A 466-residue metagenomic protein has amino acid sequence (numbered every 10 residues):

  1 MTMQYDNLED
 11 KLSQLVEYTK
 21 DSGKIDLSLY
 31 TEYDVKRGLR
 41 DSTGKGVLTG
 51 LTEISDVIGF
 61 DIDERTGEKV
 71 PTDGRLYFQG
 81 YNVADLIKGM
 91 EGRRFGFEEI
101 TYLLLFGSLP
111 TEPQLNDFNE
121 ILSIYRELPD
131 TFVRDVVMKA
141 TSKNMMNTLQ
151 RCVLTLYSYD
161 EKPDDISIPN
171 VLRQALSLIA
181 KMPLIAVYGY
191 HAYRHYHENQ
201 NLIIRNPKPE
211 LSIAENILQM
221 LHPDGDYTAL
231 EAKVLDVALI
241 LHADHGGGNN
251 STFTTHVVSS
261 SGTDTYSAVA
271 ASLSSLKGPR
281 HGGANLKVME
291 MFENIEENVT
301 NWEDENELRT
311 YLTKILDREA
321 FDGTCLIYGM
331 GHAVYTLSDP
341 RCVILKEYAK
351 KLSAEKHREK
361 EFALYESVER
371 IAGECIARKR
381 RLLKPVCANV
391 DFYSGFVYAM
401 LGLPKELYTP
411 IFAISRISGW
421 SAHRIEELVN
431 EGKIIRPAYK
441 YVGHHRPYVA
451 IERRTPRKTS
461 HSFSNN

Functional and structural regions predicted by a protein language model:
T2-N466: Non-transmembrane, aqueous-exposed alpha-helical and coiled segments at domain scale
